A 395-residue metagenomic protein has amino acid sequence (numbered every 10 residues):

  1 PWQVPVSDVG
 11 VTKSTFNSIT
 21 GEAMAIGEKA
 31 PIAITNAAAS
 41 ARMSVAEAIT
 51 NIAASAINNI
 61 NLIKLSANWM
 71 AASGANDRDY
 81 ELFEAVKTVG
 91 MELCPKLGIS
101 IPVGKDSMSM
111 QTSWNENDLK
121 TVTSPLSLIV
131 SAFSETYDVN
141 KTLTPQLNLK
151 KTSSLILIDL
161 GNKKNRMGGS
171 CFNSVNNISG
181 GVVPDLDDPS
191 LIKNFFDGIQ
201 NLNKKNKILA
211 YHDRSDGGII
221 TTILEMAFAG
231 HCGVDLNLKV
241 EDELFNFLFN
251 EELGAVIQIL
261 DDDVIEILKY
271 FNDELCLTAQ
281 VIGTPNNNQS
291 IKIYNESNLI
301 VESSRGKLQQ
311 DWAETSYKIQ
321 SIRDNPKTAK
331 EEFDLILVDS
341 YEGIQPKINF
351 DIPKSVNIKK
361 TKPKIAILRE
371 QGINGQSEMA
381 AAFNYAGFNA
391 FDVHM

Functional and structural regions predicted by a protein language model:
P1-S18, A30-A33, I57, F83-A85 (+5 more regions): Intein/HINT protein-splicing elements and their conserved insertion hotspots or analogous self-processing inserts
P1-T12, R42-N51, V393: Conserved alpha/beta core surface patches that mediate binding of polyanionic ligands
N17-G27, K64: Active-site-adjacent bridging/hinge elements
A25, A72-S73, Y294-E296, A366: Short, hydrophobic beta-strand segments
I34-T112: A glycine-rich phosphate/pyrophosphate-binding beta-strand-loop-alpha-helix module
T50, K364-I367, G372-G375, M379-M395: Phosphate-binding active sites in nucleotide-utilizing proteins
V256-L260: Short hydrophobic/aromatic beta-strand micro-patches that form the beta-sheet surface supporting nucleotide- or nucleic
